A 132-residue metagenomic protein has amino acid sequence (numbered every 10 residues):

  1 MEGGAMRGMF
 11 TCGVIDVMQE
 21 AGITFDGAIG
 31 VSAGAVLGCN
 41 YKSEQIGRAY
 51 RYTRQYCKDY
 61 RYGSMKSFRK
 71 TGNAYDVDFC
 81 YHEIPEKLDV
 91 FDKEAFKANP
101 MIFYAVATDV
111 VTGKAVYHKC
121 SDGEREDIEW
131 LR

Functional and structural regions predicted by a protein language model:
E2-K87, Y117-R132: Patatin-like phospholipase
D16-M18, D89, F103, V111: Preference for short coil/turn "hinge" residues that link or interrupt alpha-helices
G63-S64, A95, G113: Short, solvent-exposed coil/turn linker segments
L88-I102: A short alpha-helix-loop-beta-strand transition element characteristic of N-terminal alpha/beta dinucleotide-binding
D92, K114, L131: Glycine-rich, flexible loop/turn motifs
P100-A115, S121: Internal, conserved structured core segments that host functional sites
